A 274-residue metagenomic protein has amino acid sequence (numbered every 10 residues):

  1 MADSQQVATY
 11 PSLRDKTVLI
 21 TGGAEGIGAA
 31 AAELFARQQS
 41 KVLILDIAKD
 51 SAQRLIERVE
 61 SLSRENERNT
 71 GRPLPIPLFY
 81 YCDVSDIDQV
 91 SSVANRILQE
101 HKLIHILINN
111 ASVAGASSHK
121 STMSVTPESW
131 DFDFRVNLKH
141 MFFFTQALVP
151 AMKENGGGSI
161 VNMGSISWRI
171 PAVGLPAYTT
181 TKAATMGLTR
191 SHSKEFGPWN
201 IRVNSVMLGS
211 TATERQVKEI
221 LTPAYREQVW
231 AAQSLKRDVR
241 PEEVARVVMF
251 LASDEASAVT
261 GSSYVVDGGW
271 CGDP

Functional and structural regions predicted by a protein language model:
A2-T9, A114, I170, M249 (+1 more regions): Short C-terminal tail/terminal secondary-structure segment of NAD(P)H-dependent dehydrogenase/reductase domains
A8-L43: Canonical Rossmann dinucleotide-binding motif of NAD(H)/NADP(H)-dependent dehydrogenases/reductases, specifically
S118-T122, T126-F134, V229: Substrate-binding pocket helix/loop in short-chain dehydrogenase/reductase
F142, G157, R237-V266, C271: C-terminal substrate-recognition "lid" of short-chain dehydrogenase/reductases
T145, T181, T189: Active-site helix of classical SDR
P150, K194-P198, S257: Alpha-helical segment proximal to the catalytic Tyr-Lys
S165: Residue(s) in the substrate-gating loop at a strand-loop-helix junction that position the organic substrate next
